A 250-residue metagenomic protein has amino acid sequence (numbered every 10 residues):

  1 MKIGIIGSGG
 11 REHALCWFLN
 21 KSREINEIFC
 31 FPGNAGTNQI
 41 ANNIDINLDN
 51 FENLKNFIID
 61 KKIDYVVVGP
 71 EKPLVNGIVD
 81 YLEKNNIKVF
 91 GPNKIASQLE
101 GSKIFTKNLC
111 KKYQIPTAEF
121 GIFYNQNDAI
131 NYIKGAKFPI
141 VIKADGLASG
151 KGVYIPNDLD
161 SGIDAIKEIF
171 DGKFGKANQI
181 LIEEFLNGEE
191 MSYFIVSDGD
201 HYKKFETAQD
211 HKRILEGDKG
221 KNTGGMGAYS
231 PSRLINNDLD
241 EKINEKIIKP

Functional and structural regions predicted by a protein language model:
M1-K94: ATP-binding N-terminal substructure of ATP-dependent carboxylate-amine bond-forming enzymes
I5, C30-F31, V67-V68, V89-P92 (+5 more regions): General beta-strand structural signal in soluble alpha/beta enzymes
N38-A41, Q98-I104, L215-G217: Short, charged, surface-exposed secondary-structure boundary motifs
N43-D49, G121-N125, P156: Short acidic-hydrophobic, aromatic-tinged amphipathic segments that line or gate anion-handling sites
I58-I63, G135-A136, G175-K176: Glycine-rich phosphate-binding loop signature in dinucleotide/nucleotide-binding domains
F90-G152: A conserved helix-loop-beta module that forms one wall/lid of the active-site cleft in ATP-utilizing catalytic domains
G152, P156-P250: Internal nucleotide-binding/catalytic subdomain
